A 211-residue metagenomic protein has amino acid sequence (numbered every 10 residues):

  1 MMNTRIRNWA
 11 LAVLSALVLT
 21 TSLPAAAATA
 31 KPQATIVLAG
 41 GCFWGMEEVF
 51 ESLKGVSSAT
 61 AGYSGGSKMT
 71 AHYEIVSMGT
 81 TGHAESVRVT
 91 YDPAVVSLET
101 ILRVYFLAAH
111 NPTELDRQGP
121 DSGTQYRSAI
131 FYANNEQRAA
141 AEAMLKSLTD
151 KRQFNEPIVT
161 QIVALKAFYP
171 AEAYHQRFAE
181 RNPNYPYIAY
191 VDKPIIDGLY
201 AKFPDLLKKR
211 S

Functional and structural regions predicted by a protein language model:
M2-R7, T21-S211: Flexible coil/turn and secondary-structure edge motifs
R7-L17: Sec-dependent N-terminal signal peptides
